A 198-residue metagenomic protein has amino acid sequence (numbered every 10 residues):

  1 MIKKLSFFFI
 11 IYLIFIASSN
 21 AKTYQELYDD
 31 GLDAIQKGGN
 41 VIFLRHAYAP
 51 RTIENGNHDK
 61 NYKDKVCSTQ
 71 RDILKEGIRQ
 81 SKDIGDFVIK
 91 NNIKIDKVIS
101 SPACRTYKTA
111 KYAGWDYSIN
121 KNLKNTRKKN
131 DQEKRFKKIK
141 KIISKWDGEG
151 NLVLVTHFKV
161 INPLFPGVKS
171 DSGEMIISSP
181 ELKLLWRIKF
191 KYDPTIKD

Functional and structural regions predicted by a protein language model:
M1-L5: Positively charged n-region of N-terminal signal peptides that target proteins for export
F8-I16: Bacterial N-terminal signal peptides
A17-A21: Sec/Tat signal peptide C-region and signal peptidase I cleavage site
K22-K121, T126-N130, K137, G167-D198: Active-site-proximal alpha-helix that buttresses catalytic centers in soluble enzyme cores
G39-V41, G148-T156: Generic beta-sheet signal
I142-K145: ...with weaker cross-activation on analogous glycine-rich loops/strands in unrelated enzymes
P163: His-Asp-centered catalytic microenvironments across diverse enzyme cores, prominently the transglutaminase-like
